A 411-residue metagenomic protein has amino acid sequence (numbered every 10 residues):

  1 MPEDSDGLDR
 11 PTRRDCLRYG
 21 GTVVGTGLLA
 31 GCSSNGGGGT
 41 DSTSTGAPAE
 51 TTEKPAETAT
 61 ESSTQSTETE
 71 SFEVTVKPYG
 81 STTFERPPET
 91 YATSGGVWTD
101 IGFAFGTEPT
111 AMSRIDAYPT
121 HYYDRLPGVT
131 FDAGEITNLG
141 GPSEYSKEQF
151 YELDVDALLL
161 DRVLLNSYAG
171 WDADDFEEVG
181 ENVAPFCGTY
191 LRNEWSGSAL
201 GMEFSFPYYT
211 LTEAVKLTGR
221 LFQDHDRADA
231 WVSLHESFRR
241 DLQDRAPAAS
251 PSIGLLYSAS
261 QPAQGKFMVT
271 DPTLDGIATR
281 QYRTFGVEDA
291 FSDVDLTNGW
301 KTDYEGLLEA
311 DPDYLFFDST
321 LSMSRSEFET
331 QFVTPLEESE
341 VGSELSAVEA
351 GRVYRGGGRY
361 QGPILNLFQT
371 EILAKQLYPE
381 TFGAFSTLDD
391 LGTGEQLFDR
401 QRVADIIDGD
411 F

Functional and structural regions predicted by a protein language model:
P2-D100, H225-S260, D318-S319, F382-F411: Bacterial Sec-exported substrate-binding components of ABC uptake systems
S81, D175-Q264, R355-F411: Extracytoplasmic substrate-binding proteins
S81-P87, G128-N138, H225, F285-L296: A local structural motif
S94-G188, A290: A short, structured surface patch at a secondary-structure boundary
G96, F103-T107, E152-V155, V163 (+8 more regions): Sec-exported extracytoplasmic/periplasmic mature domains
G96-D100, I115-P119, V163-Y168, R192-S196 (+4 more regions): Solvent-exposed loop/turn segments at secondary-structure junctions within structured extracellular/periplasmic domains
A133-E135, S292-G299, G306, Y314-L315 (+3 more regions): Acidic/histidine-enriched, beta-strand-rich ligand/metal-binding domains
M268-G299: Alpha-helical, coiled-coil/dimerization segments enriched in small aliphatic residues
